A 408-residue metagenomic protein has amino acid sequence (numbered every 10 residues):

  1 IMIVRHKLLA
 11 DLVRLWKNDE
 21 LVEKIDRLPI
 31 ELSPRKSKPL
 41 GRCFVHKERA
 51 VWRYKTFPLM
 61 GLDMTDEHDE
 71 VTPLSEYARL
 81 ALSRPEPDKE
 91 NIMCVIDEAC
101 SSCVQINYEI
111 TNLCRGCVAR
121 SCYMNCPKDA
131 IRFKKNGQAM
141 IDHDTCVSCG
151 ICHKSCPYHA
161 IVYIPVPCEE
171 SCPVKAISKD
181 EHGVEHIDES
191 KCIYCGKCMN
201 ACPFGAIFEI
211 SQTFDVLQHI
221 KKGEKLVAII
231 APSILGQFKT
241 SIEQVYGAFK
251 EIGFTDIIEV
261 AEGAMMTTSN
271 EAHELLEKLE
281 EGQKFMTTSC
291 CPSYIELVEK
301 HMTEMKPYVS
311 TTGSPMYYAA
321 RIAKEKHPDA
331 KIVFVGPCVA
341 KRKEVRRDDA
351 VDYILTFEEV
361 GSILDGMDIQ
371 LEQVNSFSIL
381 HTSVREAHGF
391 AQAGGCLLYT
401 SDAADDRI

Functional and structural regions predicted by a protein language model:
I1-S155, H159, P165-E169: Ferredoxin-type iron-sulfur electron-transfer modules and their immediate structural context
D144, Y158-R321: Iron-sulfur-cluster electron-transfer modules
I258, V333-V335, Y353-L355: Hydrophobic/aromatic beta-strand patches that form the interior of the parallel beta-sheet core in alpha/beta enzyme
E299-K300, K343-D348, D365-G366: A short secondary-structure junction signal
P328-I332: Short beta-strand/loop segments at the ligand-binding rim of alpha/beta enzyme cores
C338: Phosphate/adenylate-binding glycine loop and adjacent helical scaffold
Y353-F357, M367-Q370, L380-L398: A conserved active-site cap/scaffold subdomain adjacent to cofactor or substrate pockets
Y399-I408: Single conserved hydrophobic/aromatic residue that forms the stacking wall/gate of nucleotide- or nucleobase-binding
